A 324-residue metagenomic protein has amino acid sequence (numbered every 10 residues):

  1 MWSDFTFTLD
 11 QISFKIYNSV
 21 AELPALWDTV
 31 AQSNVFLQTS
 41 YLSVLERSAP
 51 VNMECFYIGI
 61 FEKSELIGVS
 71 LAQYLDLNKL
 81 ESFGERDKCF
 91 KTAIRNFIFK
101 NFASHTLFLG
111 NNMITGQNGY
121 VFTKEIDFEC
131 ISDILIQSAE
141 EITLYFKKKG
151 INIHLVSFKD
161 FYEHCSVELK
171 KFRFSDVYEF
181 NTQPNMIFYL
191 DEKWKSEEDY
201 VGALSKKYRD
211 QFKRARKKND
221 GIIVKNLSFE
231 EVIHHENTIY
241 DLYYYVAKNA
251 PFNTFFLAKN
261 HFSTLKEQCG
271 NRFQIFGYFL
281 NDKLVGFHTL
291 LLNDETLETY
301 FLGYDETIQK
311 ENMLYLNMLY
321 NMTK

Functional and structural regions predicted by a protein language model:
W2, T6-C89, H154-K310: A conserved beta-strand-loop-helix scaffold within acyl/acetyltransferase catalytic domains
E54-C55, L77-D176, T296-K324: Acyl-donor binding region in acyl/amide transferases
